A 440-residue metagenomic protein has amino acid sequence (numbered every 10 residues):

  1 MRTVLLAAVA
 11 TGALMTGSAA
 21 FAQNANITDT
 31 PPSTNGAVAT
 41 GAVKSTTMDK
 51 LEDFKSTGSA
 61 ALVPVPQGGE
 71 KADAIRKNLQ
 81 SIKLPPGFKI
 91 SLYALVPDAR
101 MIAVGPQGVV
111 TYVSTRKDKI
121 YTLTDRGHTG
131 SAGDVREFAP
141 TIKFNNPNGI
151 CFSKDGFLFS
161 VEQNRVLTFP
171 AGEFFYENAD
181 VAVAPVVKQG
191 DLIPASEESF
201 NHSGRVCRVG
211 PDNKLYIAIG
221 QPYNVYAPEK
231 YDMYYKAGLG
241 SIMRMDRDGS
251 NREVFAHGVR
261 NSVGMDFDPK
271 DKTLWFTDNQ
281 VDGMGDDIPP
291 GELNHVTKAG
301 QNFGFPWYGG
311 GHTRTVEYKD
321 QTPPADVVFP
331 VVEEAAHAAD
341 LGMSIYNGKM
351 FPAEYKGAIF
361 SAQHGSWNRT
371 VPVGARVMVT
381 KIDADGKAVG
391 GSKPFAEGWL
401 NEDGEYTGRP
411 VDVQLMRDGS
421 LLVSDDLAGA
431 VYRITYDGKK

Functional and structural regions predicted by a protein language model:
P31-P85, L167, H202-G204, Q221-E229 (+6 more regions): Beta-propeller domain segments
L92-P97, F138-K143, V187-S199, V254-G258 (+3 more regions): Surface loop/turn motifs at the tips and blade-to-blade linkers of beta-strand repeat domains
A94, A103-G105, C151, R208 (+3 more regions): Conserved beta-strand position repeated across blades of beta-propeller domains
R100, Y121-G156: Blade-loop segments of beta-propeller domains
P106, V110-A132, F174: Beta-propeller domains
V110-S114, F157-S160, K214-A218, T273-T277 (+3 more regions): Conserved beta-propeller blade signature
V135-T141, N145-C151, Q163-G210: Asp-box/WD-like beta-propeller blade repeats and closely related beta-sheet repeat scaffolds
Q414-K440: Blade-level signature of beta-propeller repeat domains, shared across WD40, Kelch, NHL, RCC1 and BNR/Asp-box propellers
